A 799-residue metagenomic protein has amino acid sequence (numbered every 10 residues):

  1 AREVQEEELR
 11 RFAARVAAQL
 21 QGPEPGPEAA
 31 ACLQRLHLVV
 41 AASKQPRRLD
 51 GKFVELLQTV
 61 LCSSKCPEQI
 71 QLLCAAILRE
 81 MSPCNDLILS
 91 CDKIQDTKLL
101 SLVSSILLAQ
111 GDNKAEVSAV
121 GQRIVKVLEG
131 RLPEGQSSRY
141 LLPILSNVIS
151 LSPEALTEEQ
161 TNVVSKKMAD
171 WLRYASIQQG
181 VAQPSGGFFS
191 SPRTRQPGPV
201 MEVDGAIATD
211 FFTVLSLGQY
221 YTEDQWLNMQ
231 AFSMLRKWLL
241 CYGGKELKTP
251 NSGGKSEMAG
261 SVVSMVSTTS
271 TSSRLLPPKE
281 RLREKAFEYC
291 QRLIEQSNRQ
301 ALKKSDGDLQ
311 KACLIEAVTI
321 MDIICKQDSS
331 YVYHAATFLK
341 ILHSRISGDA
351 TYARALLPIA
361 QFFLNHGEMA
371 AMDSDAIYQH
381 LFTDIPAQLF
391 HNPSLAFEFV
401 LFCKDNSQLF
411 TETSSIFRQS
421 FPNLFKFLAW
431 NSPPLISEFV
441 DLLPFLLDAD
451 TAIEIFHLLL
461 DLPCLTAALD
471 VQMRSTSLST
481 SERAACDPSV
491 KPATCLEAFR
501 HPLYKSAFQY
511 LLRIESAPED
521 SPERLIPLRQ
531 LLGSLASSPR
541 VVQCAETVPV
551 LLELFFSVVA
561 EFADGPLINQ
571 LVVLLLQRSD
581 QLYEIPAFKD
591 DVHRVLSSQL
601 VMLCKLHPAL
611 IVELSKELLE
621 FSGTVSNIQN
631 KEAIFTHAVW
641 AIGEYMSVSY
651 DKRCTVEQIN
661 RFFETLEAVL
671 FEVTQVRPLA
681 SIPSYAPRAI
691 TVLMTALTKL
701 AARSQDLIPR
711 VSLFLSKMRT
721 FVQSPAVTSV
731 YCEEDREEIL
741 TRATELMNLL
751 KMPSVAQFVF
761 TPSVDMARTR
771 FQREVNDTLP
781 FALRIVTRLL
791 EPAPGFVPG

Functional and structural regions predicted by a protein language model:
A1-K404, Q408-P422, A429-G799: Extended alpha-solenoid scaffolds built from HEAT/ARM-like alpha-helical repeats and adjacent low-complexity/polar
